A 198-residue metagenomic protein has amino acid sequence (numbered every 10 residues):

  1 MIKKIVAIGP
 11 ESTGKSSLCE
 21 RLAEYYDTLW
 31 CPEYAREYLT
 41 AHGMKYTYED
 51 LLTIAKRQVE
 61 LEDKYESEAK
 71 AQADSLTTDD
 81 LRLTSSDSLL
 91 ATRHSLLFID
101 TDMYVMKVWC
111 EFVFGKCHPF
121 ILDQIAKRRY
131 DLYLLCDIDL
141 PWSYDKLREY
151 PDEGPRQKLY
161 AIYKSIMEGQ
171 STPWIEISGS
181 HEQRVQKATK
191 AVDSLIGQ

Functional and structural regions predicted by a protein language model:
A7: Hydrophobic anchor at the beta1->P-loop junction of P-loop NTPases
E11: The conserved Walker
K15: Conserved lysine of the Walker
L18: Hydrophobic positions on the alpha1 helix immediately C-terminal to the Walker A/P-loop
A23-D63: Conserved substrate/cofactor phosphate-moiety recognition/catalytic segment in nucleotide-dependent phosphotransferases
T53-Q72, S85, R93-R128: Glycine-rich phosphate-binding loop used to anchor ATP phosphates in small-molecule kinases, encompassing both
W109-H181, T189: A glycine- and Lys/Arg-enriched "phosphate-lid" helix/loop adjacent to the NTP-binding pocket of small-molecule kinases
